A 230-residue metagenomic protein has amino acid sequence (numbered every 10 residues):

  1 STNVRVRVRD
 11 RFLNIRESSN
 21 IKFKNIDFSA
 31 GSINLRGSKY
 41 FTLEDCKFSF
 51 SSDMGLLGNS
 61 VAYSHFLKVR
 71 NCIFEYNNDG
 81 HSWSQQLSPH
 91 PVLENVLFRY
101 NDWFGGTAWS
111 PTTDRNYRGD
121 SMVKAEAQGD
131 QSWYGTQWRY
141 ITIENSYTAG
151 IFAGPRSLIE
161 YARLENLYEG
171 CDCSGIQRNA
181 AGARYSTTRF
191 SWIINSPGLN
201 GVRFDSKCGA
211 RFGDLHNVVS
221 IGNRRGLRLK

Functional and structural regions predicted by a protein language model:
R5-K22, A30-Y40, D53-V61, G80 (+1 more regions): Extracellular beta-strand-rich solenoid/capping regions of secreted or surface-exposed proteins that bind or remodel
S19-D27, K39-S52, Y63-N78, S88-R115 (+6 more regions): Right-handed parallel beta-helix
A108, G175-A180: Long, charge-dense partner-interaction scaffolds in eukaryotic RNA-expression machinery
G170-D172: A flexible loop/linker signature enriched in serine peptidases of the S9 family
C208: Active-site-proximal loop/turn and secondary-structure-junction residues that shape catalytic pockets, frequently
